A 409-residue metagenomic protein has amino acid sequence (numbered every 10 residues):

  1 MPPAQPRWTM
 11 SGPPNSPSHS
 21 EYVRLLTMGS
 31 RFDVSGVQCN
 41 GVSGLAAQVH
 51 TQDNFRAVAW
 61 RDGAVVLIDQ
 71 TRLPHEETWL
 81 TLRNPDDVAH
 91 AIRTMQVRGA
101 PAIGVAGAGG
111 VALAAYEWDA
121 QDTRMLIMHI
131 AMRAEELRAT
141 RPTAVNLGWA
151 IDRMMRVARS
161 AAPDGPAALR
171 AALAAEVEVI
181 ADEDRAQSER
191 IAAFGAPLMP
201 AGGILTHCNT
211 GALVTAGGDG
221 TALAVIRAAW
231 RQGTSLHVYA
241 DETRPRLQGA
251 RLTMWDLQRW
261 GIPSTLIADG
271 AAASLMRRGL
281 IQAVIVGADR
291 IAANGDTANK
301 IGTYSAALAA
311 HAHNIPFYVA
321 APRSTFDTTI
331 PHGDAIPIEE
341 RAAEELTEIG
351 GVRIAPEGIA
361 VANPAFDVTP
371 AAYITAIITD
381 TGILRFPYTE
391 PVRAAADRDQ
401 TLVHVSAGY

Functional and structural regions predicted by a protein language model:
T9-S20, S30: Intrinsically disordered, low-complexity segments enriched in small polar residues
S20-V23, V34: Short hydrophobic alpha-helical segments enriched in small aliphatic residues
G44-D86: Positively charged, low-complexity intrinsically disordered leader regions
I68, A106, G148-A150, L205-N209 (+3 more regions): Short beta-strand segments
L80-Q96, P197-I204, E348-G358: Short, hydrophobic/aliphatic alpha-helical segments
Q96-I267: N-terminal active-site beta-alpha-beta segment that forms phosphate/nucleotide-binding and substrate-recognition loops
S235-L236, D241-Y409: Conserved phosphate- and dinucleotide-binding cores of soluble alpha/beta proteins, encompassing both enzyme active
